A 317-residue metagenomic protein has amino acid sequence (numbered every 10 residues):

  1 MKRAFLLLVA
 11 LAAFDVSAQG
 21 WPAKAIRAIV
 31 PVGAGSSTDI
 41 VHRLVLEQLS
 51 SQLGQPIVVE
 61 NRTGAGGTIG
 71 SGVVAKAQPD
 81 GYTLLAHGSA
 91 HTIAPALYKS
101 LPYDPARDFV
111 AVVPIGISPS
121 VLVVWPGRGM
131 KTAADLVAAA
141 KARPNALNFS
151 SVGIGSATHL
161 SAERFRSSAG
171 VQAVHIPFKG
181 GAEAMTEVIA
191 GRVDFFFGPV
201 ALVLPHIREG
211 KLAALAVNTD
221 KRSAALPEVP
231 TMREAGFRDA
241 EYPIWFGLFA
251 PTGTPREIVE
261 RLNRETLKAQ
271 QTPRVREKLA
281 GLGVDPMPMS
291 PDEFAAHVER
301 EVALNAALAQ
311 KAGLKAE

Functional and structural regions predicted by a protein language model:
A4-A12: Sec-dependent N-terminal signal peptides
A13-S17: N-terminal signal peptide c-region/cleavage motif recognized by signal peptidases
A18-G20, K24, E47-Q52, K99-S100 (+9 more regions): Short hydrophobic alpha-helices and adjacent helix-cap/hinge residues
A18-R107, A146, G170-F197, H206 (+2 more regions): N-terminal (or domain-start) structured segment
A23-A25, S167-A169, R208, R233-E234 (+1 more regions): An extracytoplasmic/periplasmic, membrane-proximal ligand-sensing/linker region
K76-Y82, L97-E183, M232, W245-K278: Hinge/capping helix and adjacent helix->loop/strand transition within the periplasmic-binding protein
H91-S100, R164-S168, F195-V229: A ligand-binding cleft/hinge motif common to bilobed small-molecule-binding domains
